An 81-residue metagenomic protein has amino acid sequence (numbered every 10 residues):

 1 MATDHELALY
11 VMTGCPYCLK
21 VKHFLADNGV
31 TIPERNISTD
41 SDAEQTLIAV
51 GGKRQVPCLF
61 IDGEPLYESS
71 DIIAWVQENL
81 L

Functional and structural regions predicted by a protein language model:
M1-V30: Local sequence-structure signature of Cys/Sec-based thiol-disulfide redox active-site neighborhoods
P16, D42, Y67: Short alpha-helical
L19, H23, Q45, A74: Alpha-helical elements of the RecA-like P-loop NTPase motor core of helicases
K22, V50, L81: Chalcogenol-based redox active-site neighborhoods
T31-A43: Thiol-based oxidoreductase modules, predominantly thioredoxin-like and allied folds used for disulfide exchange
Q45-V50, E78: Short amphipathic alpha-helix with an adjacent loop that forms part of the alpha/beta core around
V50-C58, S69-S70: Structural micro-motif
I61-L81: Non-catalytic, surface beta->alpha helical segment in thiol-disulfide oxidoreductase systems
